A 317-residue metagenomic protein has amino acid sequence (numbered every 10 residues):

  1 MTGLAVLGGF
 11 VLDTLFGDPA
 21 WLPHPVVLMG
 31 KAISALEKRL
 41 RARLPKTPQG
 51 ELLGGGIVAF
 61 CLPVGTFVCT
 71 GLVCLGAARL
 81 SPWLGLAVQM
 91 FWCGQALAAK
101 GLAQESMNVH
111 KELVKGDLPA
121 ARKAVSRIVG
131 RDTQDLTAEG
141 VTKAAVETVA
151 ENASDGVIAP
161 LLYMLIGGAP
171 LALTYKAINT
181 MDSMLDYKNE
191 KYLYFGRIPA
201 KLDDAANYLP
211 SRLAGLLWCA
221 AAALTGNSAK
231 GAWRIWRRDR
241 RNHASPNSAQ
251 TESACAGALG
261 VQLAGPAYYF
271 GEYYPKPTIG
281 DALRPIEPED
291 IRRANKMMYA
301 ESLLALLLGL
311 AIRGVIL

Functional and structural regions predicted by a protein language model:
M1-T174, I178, D186-L317: Hydrophobic alpha-helical transmembrane segments
S183: Glycine-rich phosphate/dinucleotide-binding loop and adjoining beta-alpha-beta core of small-molecule
